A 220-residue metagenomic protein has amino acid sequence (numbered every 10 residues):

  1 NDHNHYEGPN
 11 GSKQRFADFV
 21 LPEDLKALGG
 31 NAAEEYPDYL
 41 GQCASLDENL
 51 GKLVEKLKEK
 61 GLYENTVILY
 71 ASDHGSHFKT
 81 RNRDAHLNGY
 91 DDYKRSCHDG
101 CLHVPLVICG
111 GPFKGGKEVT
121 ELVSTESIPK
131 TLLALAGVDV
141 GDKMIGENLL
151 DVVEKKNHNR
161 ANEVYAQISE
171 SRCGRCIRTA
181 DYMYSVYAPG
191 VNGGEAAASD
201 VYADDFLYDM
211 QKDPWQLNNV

Functional and structural regions predicted by a protein language model:
N1, C43-L46, L50-L53, V67-S72 (+3 more regions): Beta-strand elements within well-structured catalytic alpha/beta cores of enzymes that handle phosphate/sulfate esters
N1-N31, N82-P105, V191-A197: Core domains of carbohydrate- and sulfate-ester-processing enzymes
H5-G8, K56-K117, S124, R175: Histidine-centered active-site microenvironments of extracellular/periplasmic hydrolases and transferases
P22-P37, C109-F113, Q211-L217: Short glycine/proline-rich turn/loop motifs
A33-E48, L62, D91-V104, F113-K130 (+2 more regions): A short beta-strand-to-alpha-helix junction
G51-V54, K58, L150: Solvent-exposed, non-membrane alpha-helical residues enriched in polar/charged side chains
S76-N88, K114, E126-P129, A134-F206 (+1 more regions): C-terminal cap/loop subdomain of S1 sulfatases and analogous C-terminal strand-loop tails that border
